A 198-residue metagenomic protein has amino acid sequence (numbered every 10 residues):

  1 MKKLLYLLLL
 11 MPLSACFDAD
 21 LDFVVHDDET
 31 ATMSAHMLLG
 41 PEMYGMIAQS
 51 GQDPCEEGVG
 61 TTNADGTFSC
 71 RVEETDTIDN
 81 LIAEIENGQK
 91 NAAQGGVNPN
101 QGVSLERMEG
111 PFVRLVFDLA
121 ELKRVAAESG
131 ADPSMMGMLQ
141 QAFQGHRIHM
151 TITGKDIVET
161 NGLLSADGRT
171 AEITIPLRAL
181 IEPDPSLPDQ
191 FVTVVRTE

Functional and structural regions predicted by a protein language model:
M1-L5: Positively charged n-region of N-terminal signal peptides that target proteins for export
Y6-L10: Hydrophobic helical h-region of N-terminal Sec-dependent signal peptides in bacterial secretory/periplasmic proteins
P12-A15: C-terminal motif of bacterial Sec signal peptides marking the signal peptidase cleavage site
F17, P54-E56, S69-R71: Sequence contexts marking disulfide-bonded cysteines in secreted/extracellular proteins
F17-M37, V113: One face of beta-strands
D28-T32, L38-G45, T77-D79, D156-E159: Primarily extracytoplasmic ectodomains and periplasmic/lumenal surface modules that are beta-strand-rich
L39-D65: Post-signal-peptide N-terminal segment of Sec-exported extracytoplasmic proteins
N63-E198: Mature, soluble, non-transmembrane domains
